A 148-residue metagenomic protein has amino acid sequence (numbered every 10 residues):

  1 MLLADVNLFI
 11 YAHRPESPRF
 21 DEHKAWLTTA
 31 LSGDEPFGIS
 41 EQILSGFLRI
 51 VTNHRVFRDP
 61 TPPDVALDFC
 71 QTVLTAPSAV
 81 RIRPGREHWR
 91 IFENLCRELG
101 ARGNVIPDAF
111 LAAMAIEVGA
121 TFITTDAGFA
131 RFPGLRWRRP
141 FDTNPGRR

Functional and structural regions predicted by a protein language model:
M1, A112-R148: Acidic, PIN/NYN-like endoribonuclease modules and their adjacent C-terminal/linker elements
M1-I39, R55-D68, V118, G146-R147: Short, well-structured N-terminal submotif of metal-dependent ribonuclease cores
L8, I43, E87-H88, F110-L111 (+1 more regions): Alpha-helix capping/helix-boundary segments
G38-E41, T125: Short beta-strand segments at enzyme active-site cores
I39-S40, P60, R81-P84, F141: Short, hydrophobic secondary-structure boundary micro-motifs
H54-F57, L99-G100, P140-T143: Short, hinge-like loop/turn segments at secondary-structure boundaries
S78-I123: Active-site neighborhoods of divalent-metal-dependent phosphate/nucleic-acid chemistry enzymes
